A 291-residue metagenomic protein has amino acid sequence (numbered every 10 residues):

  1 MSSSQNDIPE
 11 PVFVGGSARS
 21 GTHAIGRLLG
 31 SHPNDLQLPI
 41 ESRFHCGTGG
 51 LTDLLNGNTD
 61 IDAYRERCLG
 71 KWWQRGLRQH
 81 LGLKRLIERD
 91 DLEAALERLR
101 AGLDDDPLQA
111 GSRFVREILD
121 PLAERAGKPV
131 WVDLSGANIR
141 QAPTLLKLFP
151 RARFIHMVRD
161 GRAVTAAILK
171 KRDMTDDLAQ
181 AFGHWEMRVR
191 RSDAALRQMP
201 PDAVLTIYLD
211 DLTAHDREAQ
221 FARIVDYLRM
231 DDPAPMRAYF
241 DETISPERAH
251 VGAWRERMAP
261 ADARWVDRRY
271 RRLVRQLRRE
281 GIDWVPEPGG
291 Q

Functional and structural regions predicted by a protein language model:
M1-F13, L108-Q109, L169-R172, D193-R197 (+3 more regions): PAPS-dependent sulfotransferases, especially Golgi type II membrane carbohydrate sulfotransferases
F13, A24, R153, Y208 (+2 more regions): Amphipathic alpha-helical recognition patches that constitute DNA-binding helices
S17: P-loop (Walker A) phosphate-binding loop of NTP-binding proteins
H23-D35: A conserved segment at the C-terminal end of the G1
H32-P39, L228-D232: A generic secondary-structure signal for well-formed alpha-helical elements
P39-W131: PAPS-dependent sulfation machinery
N58-D60, Y64-D91, L134, I139-L145 (+8 more regions): Anion-recognition interface
E97-P235, R257: PAPS-dependent sulfotransferase catalytic domain
